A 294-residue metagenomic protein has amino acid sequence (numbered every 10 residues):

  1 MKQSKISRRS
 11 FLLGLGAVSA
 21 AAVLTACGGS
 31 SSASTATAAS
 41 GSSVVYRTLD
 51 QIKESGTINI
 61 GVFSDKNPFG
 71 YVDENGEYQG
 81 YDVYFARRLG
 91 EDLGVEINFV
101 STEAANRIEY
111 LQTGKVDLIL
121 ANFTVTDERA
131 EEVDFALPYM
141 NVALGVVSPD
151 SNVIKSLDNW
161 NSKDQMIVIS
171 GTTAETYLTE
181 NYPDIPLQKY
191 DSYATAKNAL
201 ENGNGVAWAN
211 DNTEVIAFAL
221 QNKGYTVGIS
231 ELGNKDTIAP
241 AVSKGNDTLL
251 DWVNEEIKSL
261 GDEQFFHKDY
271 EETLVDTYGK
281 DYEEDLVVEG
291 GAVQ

Functional and structural regions predicted by a protein language model:
M1-I6, L13-A26: N-terminal secretory signal peptides
C27-A36: Bacterial lipoprotein signal-peptidase II cleavage site
G29, T173-Y190, V227-I229, I257-Q294: Ligand-binding clefts/hinges and TM-proximal coupling segments of bilobed small-molecule sensing domains
T37, S148-Q165: Flexible hinge/capping segments at coil-to-helix
G41-N122: Extracytoplasmic small-molecule ligand-binding "clamshell" domains of the periplasmic binding protein/Venus flytrap
N98-E109, S170, Q188-N198, N202: Short helix-initiation/N-cap motifs at beta->coil->alpha
E109, F123-E131, E180, E201-N202 (+1 more regions): A ligand-binding cleft/hinge motif common to bilobed small-molecule-binding domains
N141-S148, I216-I257, D276-Q294: Periplasmic-binding protein-like
